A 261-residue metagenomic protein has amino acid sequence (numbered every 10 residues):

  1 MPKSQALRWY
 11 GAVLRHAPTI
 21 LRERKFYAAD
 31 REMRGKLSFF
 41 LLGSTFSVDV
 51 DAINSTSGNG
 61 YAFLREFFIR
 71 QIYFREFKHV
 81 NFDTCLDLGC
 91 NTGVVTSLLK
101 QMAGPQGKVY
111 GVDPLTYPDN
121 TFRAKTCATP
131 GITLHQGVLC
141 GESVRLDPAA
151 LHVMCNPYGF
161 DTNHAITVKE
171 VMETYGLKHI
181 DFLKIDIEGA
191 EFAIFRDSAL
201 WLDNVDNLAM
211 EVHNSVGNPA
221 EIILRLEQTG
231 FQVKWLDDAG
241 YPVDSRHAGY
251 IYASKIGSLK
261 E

Functional and structural regions predicted by a protein language model:
M1-E261: Phosphate/nucleotide-binding beta-alpha loop and adjacent structural elements of enzyme active sites
